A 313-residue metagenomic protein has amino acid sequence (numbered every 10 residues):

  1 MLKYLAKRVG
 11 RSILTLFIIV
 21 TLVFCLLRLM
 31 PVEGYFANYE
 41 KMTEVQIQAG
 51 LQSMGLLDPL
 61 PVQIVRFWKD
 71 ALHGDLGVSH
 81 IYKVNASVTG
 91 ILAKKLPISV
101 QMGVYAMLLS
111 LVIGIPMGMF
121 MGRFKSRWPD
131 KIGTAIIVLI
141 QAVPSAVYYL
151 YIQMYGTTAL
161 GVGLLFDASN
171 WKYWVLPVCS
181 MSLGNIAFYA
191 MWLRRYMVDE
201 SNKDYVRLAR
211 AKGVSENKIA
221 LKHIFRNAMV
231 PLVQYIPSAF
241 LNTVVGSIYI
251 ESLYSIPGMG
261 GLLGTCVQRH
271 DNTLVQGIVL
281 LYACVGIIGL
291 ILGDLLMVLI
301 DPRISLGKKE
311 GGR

Functional and structural regions predicted by a protein language model:
L2-K3, L92, L96-P129, S145 (+1 more regions): Alpha-helical transmembrane segments of integral membrane proteins, especially multi-pass inner/plasma-membrane
K7-L16: N-terminal signal-anchor/signal peptide hydrophobic helix marking the start of the first transmembrane segment
L16-V65, G156, L160-Y173: Hydrophobic alpha-helical transmembrane segments of membrane transport/permease proteins and related membrane-embedded
V23-M30, F67-K69, A135-L164, S182-G184: Membrane-water interface segments at the C-terminal ends of transmembrane alpha-helices in multi-pass inner-membrane
L29, E33, A71-D75, S79 (+4 more regions): A short secondary-structure junction motif
F36-N38, V62, G77-I81, Y148-L150 (+5 more regions): Short, hydrophobic secondary-structure boundary micro-motifs
L56-I115: An internal, D/E-rich "acidic patch" concept
